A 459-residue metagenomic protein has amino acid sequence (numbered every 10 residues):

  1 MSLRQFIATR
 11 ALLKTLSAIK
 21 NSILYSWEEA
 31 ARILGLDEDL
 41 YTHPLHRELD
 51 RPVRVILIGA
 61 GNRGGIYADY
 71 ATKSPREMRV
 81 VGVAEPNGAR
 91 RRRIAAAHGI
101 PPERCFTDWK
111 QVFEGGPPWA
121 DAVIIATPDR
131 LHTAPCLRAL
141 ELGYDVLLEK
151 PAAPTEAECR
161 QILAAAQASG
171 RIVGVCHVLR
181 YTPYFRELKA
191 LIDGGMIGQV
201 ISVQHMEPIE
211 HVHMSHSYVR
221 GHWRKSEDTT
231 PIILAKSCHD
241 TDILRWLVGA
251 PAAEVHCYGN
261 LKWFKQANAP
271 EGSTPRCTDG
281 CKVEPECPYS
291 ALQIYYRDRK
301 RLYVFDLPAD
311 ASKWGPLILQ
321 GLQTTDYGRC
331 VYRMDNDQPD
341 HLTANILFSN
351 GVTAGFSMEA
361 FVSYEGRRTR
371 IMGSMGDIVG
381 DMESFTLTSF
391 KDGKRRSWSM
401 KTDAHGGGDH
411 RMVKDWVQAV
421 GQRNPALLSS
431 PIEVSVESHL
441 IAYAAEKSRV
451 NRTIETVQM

Functional and structural regions predicted by a protein language model:
L3-I100: N-terminal Rossmann-like dinucleotide-binding module
L16-I19, I23-S26, A30, R171 (+2 more regions): C-terminal capping/lid region of NAD(P)-dependent oxidoreductase domains
I33-L40, H98, Q338-M459: C-terminal helical cap and adjacent loop that interface with cofactors, partners, or active-site loops
P102-D108: Conserved SAM-binding strand-loop segment of SAM-dependent methyltransferases
W109-W119: Short amphipathic alpha-helix with an adjacent loop that forms part of the alpha/beta core around
A122, P128-D129, T133-R180, G195: Beta-strand-loop-alpha-helix segment that lines the small-molecule cofactor/substrate pocket of alpha/beta enzymes
A126-T127, E207: Glycine-rich, N-terminal phosphate-binding loop of Rossmann-like dinucleotide-binding domains
L179-R329, R452: Predominantly a Rossmann-like dinucleotide-binding segment in NAD(P)-dependent oxidoreductases
